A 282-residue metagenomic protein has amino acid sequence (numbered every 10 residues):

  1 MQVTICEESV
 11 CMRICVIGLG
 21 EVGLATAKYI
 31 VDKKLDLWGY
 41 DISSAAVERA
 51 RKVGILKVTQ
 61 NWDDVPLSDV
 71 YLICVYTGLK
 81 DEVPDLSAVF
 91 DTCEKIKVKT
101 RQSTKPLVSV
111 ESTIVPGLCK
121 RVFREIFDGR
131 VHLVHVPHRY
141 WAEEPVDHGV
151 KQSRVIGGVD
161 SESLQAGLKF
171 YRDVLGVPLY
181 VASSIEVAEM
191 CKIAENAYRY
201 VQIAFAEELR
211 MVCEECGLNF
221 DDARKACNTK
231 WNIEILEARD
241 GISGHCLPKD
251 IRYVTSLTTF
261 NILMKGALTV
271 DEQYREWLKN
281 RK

Functional and structural regions predicted by a protein language model:
V3-P66: NAD(P)+-binding Rossmann beta1-loop-alpha1 motif at the extreme N-terminus of oxidoreductases
V3-R13, K34, E214-K282: NAD(P)-dependent Rossmann-like dehydrogenase/reductase catalytic/cofactor-binding core
C6, K99, R121-V136, Y140-W141 (+2 more regions): Internal alpha-helical scaffold of NAD(P)-dependent oxidoreductase catalytic cores
Y40, T59-N61, V134-V136, A182-I185 (+1 more regions): Conserved beta-strand termini and adjacent loop/short-helix elements that scaffold enzyme active sites in alpha/beta
P66-L67, K151: Alpha-helix C-terminal capping/helix-to-coil transition sites in glycosyltransferase folds
V70, L79-A142: Rossmann-like NAD(P)(H) cofactor-binding subdomain of soluble oxidoreductases
V75-Y76: Conserved NAD(P)H cofactor-binding loop of Rossmann-fold oxidoreductase domains
